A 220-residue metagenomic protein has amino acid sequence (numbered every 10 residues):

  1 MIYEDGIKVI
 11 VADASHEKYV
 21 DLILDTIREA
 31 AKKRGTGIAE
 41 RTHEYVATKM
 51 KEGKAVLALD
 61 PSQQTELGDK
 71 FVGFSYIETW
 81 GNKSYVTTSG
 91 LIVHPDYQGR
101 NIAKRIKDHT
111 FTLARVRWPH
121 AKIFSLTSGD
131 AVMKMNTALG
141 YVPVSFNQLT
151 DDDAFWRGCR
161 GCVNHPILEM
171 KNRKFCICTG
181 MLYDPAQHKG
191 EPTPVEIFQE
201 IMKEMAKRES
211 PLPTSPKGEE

Functional and structural regions predicted by a protein language model:
M1-G6, R115-E220: Terminal substrate-recognition subdomain of acyl/acetyltransferases
M1-R41, L57-L59, P192, P211-E219: Short amphipathic alpha-helix that is part of the acyltransferase structural core
A14-H16, G53, K83, I102: Histidine-/acidic-rich catalytic cores in large beta-rich domains
L24-P95: A conserved beta-strand-loop-helix scaffold within acyl/acetyltransferase catalytic domains
V46-A47, F111, M133: Short amphipathic alpha-helical segments and helix-helix/interface helices
V93, G99-A114, I123-S125: Conserved acetyl-CoA-binding loop-helix of GNAT-fold acetyltransferases
